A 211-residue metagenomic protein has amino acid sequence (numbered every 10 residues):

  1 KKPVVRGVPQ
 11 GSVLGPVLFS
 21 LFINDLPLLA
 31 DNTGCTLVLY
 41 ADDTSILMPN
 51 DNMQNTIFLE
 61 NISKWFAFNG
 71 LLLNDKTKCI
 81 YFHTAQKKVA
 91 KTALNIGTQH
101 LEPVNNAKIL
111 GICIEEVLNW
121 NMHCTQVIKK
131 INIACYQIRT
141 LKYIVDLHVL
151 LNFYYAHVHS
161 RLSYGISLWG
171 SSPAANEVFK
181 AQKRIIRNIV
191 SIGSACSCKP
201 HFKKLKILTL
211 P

Functional and structural regions predicted by a protein language model:
K1-L18, L47-N50, L94, P103 (+3 more regions): Short, conserved non-catalytic motifs in the polymerase core
G11, G15, L26, D42-T44 (+10 more regions): Mobile genetic element proteins and their domesticated derivatives, centered on retroelements and DNA transposons
P16-L47: Active-site palm subdomain of RNA-directed nucleic acid polymerases
T44-A67, T84: Catalytic palm subdomain of template-directed nucleic-acid polymerases, centered on the conserved carboxylate motif
S63-Y81, F153, E177-P211: Short, charged alpha-helical motifs in flexible N/C-terminal segments and linkers
L72-N106: Short, conserved micro-motifs composed of acidic
D75-K76, S163-P173, F179: Charged boundary/loop elements
T98-L168: Basic, alpha-helical interaction scaffolds
